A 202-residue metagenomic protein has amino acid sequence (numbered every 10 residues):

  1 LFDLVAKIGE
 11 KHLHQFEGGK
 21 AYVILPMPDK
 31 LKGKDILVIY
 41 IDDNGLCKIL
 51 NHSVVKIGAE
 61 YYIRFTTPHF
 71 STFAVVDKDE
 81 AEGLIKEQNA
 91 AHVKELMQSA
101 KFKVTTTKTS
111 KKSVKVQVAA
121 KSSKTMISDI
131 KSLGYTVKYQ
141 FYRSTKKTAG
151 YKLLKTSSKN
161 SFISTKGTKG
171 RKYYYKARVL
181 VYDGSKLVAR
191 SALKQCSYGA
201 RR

Functional and structural regions predicted by a protein language model:
L1-N44, D79-A81: Proteolytic processing hotspots in large secreted/extracellular or virion-associated proteins and select intracellular
K34, S71, R171-Y175: Exposed beta-strand face motif in extracellular beta-rich ectodomains
I36, V137-F141: Short beta-strand elements bearing conserved aromatic residues within extracellular beta-rich modules
Y40, F141-T145: Conserved aromatic beta-strand anchor motif in extracellular beta-sandwich/beta-rich domains
S53-V55, L153-K159: Short beta-strand segments within Ig-like beta-sandwich modules, predominantly Fibronectin type-III
Y62-I85: C-terminal beta-strand-rich structural cap/linker in extracellular carbohydrate-active enzymes
N89-S132, L187-R202: Pro/Thr/Ser/Gly-rich low-complexity, intrinsically disordered linker/stalk tracts
S164-G184: Beta-strand-rich modules
